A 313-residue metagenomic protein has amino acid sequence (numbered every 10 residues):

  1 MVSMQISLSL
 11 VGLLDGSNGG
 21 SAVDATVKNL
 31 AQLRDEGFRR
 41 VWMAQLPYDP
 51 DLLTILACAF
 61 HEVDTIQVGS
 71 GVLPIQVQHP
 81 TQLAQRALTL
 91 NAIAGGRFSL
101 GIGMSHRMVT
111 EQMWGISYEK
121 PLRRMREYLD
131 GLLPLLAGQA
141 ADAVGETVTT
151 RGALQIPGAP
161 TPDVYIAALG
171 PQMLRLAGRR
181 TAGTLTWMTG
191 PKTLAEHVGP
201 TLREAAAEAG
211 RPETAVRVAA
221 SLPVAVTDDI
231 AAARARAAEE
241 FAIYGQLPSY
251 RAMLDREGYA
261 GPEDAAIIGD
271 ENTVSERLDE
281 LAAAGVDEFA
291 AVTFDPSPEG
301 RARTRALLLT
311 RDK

Functional and structural regions predicted by a protein language model:
M1-K313: Active-site-adjacent structural elements that line small-molecule/cofactor binding pockets in enzymes
